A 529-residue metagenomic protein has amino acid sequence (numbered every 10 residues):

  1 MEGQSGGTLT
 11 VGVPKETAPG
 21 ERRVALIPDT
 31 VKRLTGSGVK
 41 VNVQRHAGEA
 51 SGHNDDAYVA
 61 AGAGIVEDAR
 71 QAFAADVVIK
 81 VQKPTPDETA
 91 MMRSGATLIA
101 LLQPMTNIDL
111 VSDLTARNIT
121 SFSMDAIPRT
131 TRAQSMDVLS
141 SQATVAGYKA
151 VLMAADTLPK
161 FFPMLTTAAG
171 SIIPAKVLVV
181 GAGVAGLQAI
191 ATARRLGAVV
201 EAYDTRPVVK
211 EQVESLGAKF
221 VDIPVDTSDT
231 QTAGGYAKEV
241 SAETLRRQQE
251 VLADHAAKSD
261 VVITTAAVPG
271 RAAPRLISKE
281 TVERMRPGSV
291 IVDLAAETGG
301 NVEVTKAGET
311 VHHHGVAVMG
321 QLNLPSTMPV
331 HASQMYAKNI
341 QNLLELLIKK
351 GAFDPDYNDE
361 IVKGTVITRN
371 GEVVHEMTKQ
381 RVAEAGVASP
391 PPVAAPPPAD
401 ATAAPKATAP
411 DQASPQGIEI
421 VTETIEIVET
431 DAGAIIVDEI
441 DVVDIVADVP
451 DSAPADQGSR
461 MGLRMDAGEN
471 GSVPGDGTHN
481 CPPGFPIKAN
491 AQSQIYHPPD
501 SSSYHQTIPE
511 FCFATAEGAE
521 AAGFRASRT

Functional and structural regions predicted by a protein language model:
E2-D113: An N-terminal-biased, well-structured beta-alpha scaffold segment characteristic of Rossmann-like dinucleotide-binding
E2-T10, E16, P86-K176: Glycine/serine-rich phosphate-binding loop and adjoining beta1-alpha1 elements at the start of nucleotide-handling
P14-E49, H53, P163-H255: Glycine-rich phosphate/diphosphate-binding loop of Rossmann-like nucleotide-binding domains
A63-F73, K83-P84, Q231-V262, A266-K279: A structured beta-alpha segment of the ubiquitous adenosine-cofactor-binding alpha/beta core
M105-T131, A272-N323: Rossmann-fold NAD(P)-binding glycine/threonine-rich loop
D125-A126, T131-A168, A296, V302-P391: Adenosine-phosphate binding glycine-rich loop
V225, D356-V421, I425-E429, I435-I436: Phosphate-binding loop/pocket of nucleotide- and phosphate-handling active sites
I418, I425-I427, G433-T529: Mature, structured domains enriched in cysteine- and short glycine motifs
